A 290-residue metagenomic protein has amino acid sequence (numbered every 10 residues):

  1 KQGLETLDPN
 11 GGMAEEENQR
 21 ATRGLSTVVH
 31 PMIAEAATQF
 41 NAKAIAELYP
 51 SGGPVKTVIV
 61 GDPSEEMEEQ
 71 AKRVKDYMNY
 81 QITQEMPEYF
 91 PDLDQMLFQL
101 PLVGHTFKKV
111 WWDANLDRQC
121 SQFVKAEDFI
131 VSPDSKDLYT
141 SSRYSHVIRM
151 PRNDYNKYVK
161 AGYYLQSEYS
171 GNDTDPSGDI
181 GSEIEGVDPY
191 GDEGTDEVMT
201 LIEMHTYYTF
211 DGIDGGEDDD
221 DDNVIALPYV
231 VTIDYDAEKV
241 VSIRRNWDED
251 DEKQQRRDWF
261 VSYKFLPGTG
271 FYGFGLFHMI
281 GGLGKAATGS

Functional and structural regions predicted by a protein language model:
K1-S290: Extended alpha-helical, oligomerization-prone segments that build pores/tubes and scaffolds
